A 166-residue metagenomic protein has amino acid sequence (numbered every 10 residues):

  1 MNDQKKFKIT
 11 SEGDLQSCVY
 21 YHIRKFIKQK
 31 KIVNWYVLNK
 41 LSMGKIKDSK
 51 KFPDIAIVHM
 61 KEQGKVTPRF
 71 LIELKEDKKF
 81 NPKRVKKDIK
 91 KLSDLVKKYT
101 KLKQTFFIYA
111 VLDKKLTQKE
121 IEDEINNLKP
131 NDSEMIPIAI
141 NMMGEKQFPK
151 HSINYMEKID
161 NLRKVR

Functional and structural regions predicted by a protein language model:
M1, V19, I23-I27, L92-T100 (+1 more regions): Hydrophobic, Leu/Ile/Phe/Ala-enriched alpha-helical segments that form helix-helix packing faces
M1-S42: Acidic-basic catalytic patches of nuclease active cores, encompassing PD-(D/E)XK and other metal-cofactor nuclease
T10, D14, C18, K50 (+1 more regions): Short, well-structured alpha-helical interface segments that form or flank functional binding sites
K30-K65: Active-site metal-binding core of divalent-cation-utilizing nuclease and nuclease-like domains
I55-I57, P68-K78, L92: Conserved catalytic cores of phosphodiester-cleaving nucleases, focusing on short active-site segments
V66-P68, K79-K91, T117-E120: Active-site-adjacent loop/helix micro-motif of nuclease/hydrolase catalytic cores
K97-I125: Nucleic-acid nuclease catalytic cores
N131-R166: Non-catalytic C-terminal interaction segments of nucleic acid-processing enzymes
